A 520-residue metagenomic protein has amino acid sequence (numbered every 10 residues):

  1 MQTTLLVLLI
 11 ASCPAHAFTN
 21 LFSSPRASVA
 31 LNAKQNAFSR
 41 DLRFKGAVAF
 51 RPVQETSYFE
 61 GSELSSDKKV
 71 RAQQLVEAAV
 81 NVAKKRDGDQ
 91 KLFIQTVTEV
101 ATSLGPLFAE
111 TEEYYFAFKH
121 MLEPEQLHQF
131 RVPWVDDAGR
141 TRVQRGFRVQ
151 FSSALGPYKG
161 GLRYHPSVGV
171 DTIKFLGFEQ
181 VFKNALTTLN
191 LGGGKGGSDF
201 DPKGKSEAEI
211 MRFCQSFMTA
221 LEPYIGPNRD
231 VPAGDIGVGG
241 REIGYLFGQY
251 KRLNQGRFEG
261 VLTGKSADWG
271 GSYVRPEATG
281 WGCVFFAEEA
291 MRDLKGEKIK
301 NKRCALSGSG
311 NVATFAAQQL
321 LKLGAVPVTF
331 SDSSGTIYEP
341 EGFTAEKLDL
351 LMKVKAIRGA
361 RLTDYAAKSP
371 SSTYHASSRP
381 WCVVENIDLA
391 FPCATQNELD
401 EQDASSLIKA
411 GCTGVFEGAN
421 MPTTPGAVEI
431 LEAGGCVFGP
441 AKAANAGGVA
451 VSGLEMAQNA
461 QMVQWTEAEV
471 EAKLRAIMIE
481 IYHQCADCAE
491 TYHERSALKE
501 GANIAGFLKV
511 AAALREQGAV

Functional and structural regions predicted by a protein language model:
T3-S23: N-terminal chloroplast transit peptides
F38-V274, K509-Q517: N-terminal ligand-binding/catalytic initiation module
T56-K91, T96, A290-M291, S406-V520: Adenosine-phosphate binding glycine-rich loop
V70, Q74, K91-Q95, E99 (+22 more regions): Conserved active-site and cofactor/substrate-binding residues in soluble primary-metabolism enzymes
A83-D87, A101-F108, E112, G177-A185 (+13 more regions): Structural signal for hydrophobic packing residues in well-ordered secondary-structure cores of soluble enzyme domains
F175, R229-A233, R257-L262, T329-D332 (+5 more regions): General beta-strand structural signal in soluble alpha/beta enzymes
S266, G271-N386: Glycine-rich phosphate/diphosphate-binding loop of Rossmann-like nucleotide-binding domains
G335-F438, A443: Rossmann-like adenosine-cofactor binding region
